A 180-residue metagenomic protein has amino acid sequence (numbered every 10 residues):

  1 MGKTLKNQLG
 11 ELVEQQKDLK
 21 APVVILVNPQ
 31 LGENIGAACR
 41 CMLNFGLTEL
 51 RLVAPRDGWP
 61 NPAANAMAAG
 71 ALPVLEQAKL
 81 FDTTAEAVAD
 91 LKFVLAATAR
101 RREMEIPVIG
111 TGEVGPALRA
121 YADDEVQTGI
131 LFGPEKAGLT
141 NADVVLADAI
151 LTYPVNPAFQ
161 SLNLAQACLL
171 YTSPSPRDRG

Functional and structural regions predicted by a protein language model:
G2, P62-L139, R177: S-adenosyl-L-methionine/SAH cofactor-binding core of RNA-modifying enzymes
G2-E11: Positively charged, low-complexity intrinsically disordered leader regions
V23-I35, V155: Short, glycine-rich nucleotide/cofactor-binding loops
Q30-A37, Q160-Q166: Amphipathic alpha-helical repeat scaffolds
L50-P55: Short internal beta-strands
P134-A137, N141-L170: Ligand/cofactor pocket segment of small-molecule handling proteins
Y171-G180: Conserved small/polar residues in nucleotide/adenosyl-binding loops
